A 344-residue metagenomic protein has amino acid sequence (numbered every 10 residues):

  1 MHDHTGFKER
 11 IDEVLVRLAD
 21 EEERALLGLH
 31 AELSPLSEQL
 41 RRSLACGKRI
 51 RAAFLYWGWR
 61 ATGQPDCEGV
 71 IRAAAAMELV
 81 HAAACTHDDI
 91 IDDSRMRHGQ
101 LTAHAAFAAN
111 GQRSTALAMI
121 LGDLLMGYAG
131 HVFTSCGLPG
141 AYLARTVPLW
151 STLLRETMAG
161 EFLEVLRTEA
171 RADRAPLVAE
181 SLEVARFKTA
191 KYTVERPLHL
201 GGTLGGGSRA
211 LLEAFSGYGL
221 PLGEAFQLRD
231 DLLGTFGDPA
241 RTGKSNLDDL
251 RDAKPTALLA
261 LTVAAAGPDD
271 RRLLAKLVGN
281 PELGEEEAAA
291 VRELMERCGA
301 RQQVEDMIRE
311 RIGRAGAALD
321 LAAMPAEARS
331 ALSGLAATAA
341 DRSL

Functional and structural regions predicted by a protein language model:
M1-A82, T86-G111, F162-A179, A240-R241 (+3 more regions): Conserved N-terminal diphosphate/IPP-binding helix and adjacent helical/loop segment of trans-prenyltransferase domains
L40, L44, A74-V80, W150-T157 (+6 more regions): Short alpha-helical scaffolding segments that buttress acidic/His motifs in well-ordered protein cores
A53, P65-V80, A144-L149, L211-L222: Alpha-helical scaffolds flanking conserved acidic
W57, A61, T86-A109, G130 (+4 more regions): Acidic, Mg2+-coordinating active-site segments of isoprenoid diphosphate-utilizing enzymes
Q112-R113, I120-L138: A glycine/threonine-rich phosphate-anchoring loop and its flanking beta-alpha core in nucleotide/phosphate-binding
A116-A118, A179-T189: A short glycine-threonine-serine/GTX helix/turn-capping micro-motif
F133-S151, L274-A275: Transmembrane helix-loop-helix
A289-L344: Short hairpin/turn module used for nucleic-acid contact or packing/dimerization
